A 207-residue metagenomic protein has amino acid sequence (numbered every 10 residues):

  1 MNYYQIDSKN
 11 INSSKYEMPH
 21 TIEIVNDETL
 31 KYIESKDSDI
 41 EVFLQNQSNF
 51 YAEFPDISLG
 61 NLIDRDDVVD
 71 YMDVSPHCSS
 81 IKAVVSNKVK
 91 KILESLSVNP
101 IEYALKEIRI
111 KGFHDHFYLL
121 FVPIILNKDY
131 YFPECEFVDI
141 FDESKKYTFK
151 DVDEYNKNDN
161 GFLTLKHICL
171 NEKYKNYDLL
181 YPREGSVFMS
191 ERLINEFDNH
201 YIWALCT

Functional and structural regions predicted by a protein language model:
M1-T207: Phosphate/anion-contacting hairpin/loop surfaces
